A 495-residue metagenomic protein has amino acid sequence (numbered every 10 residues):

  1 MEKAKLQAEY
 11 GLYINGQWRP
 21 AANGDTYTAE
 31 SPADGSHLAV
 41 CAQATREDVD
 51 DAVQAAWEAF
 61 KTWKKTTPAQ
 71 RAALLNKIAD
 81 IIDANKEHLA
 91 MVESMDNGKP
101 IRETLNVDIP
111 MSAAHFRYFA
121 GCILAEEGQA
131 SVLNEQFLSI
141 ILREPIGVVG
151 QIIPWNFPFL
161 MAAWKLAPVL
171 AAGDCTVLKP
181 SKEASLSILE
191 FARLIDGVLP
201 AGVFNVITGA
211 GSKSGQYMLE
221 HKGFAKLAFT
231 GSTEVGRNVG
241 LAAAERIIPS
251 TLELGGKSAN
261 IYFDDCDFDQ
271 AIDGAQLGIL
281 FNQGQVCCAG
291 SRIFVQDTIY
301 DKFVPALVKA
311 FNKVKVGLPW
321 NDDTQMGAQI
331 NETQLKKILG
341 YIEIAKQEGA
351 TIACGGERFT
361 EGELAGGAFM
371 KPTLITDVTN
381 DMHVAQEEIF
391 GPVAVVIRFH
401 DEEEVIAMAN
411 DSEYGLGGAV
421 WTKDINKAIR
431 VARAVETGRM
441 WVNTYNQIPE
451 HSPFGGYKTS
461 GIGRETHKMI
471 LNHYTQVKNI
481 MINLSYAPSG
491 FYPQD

Functional and structural regions predicted by a protein language model:
M1-A33, E357: Hydrophobic face of amphipathic alpha-helices that form TPR/SEL1-like repeat modules and related alpha-solenoid
G35, R71, E93, F116 (+9 more regions): Residue-level signal for inorganic ion chemistry
S36-A39, I261, K315, I342 (+1 more regions): Conserved C-terminal structural/oligomerization subdomain of aldehyde/semialdehyde dehydrogenase
S36-E126, Q136: Glycine-rich loop-to-alpha-helix module at the N-terminal edge of alpha/beta enzyme cores
H37-A44, A59-K65, Q151, N260-F263 (+5 more regions): Short, well-ordered beta-strand elements within core beta-sheets of diverse protein domains
F60, K64, A79-K86, A90 (+18 more regions): Structural signal for hydrophobic packing residues in well-ordered secondary-structure cores of soluble enzyme domains
G128-Q270, F399: Rossmann-like NAD(P) dinucleotide-binding subdomain of oxidoreductase/dehydrogenase enzymes
E234-T379, M408, V442, S489-P493: ALDH superfamily catalytic-core signature
